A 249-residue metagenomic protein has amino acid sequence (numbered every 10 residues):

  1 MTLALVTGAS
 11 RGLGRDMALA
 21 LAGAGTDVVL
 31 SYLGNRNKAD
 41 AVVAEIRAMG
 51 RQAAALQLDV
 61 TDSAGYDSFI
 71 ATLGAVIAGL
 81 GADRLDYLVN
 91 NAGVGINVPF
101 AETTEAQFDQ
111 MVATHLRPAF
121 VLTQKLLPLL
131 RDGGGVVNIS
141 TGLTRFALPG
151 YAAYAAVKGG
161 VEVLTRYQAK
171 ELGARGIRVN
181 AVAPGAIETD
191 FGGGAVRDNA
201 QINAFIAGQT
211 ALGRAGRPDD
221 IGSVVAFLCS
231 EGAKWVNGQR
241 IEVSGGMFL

Functional and structural regions predicted by a protein language model:
S10-R11: Conserved glycine-rich cofactor-binding loop
T26-A41: Conserved glycine-rich Rossmann-like NAD(P)H-binding loop of the short-chain dehydrogenase/reductase
P99-F100, T104-V112, I202, I206: Substrate-binding pocket helix/loop in short-chain dehydrogenase/reductase
T103, L143, A147-A155, Y167: Active-site loop-to-helix junction immediately N-terminal to the catalytic Tyr of the SDR YXXXK motif in Rossmann-fold
T123, V157, T165: Active-site helix of classical SDR
F146, A226, N237-L249: Short C-terminal tail/terminal secondary-structure segment of NAD(P)H-dependent dehydrogenase/reductase domains
G173, R178, V236-G238: Short, small/polar-rich loop/turn modules that mediate ligand/substrate recognition or access, typified
